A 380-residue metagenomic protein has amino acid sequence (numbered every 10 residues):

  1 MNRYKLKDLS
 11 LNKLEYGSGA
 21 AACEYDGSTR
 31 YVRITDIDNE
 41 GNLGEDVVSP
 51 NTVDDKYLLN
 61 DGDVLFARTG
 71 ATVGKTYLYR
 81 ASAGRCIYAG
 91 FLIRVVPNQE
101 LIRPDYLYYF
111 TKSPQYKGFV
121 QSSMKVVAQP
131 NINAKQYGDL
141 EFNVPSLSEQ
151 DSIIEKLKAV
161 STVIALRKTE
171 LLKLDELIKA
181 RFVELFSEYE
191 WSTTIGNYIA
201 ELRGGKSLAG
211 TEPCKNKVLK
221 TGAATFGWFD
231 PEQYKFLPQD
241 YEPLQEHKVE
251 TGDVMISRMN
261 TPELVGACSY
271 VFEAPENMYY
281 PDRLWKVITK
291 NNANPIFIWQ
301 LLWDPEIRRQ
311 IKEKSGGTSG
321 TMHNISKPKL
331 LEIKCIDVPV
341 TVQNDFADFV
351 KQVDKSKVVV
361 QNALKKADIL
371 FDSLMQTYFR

Functional and structural regions predicted by a protein language model:
M1-Y16, E40, D139-I154, T169-K206 (+3 more regions): Non-catalytic DNA-recognition/assembly elements of restriction-modification systems
Y4-A20, T35-D61, N197-L208, G222-V254: Sequence-specific dsDNA recognition surfaces
A20-D26, S122-M124, L208-K215, K314-S315: Short coil/turn segments at secondary-structure boundaries
V32, L219: ATP-grasp fold ATP-binding core
R33-I34, D55-K112, E246-W303, S319 (+1 more regions): A short beta-sheet element
P50-V53, V126, A165, P243 (+2 more regions): Short, solvent-exposed loop/turn positions at domain surfaces that link secondary-structure elements or cap domain
R85-I93, I102-D105, K125-S148, N277-W285 (+1 more regions): A short glycine-rich beta-alpha junction/loop motif
